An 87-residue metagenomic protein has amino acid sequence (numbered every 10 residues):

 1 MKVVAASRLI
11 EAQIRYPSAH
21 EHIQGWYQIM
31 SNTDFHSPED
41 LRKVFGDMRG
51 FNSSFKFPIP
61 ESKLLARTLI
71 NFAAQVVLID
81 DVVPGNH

Functional and structural regions predicted by a protein language model:
M1-K63, N71-L78, V82-H87: Basic, Lys/Arg-enriched alpha-helical interface segments
